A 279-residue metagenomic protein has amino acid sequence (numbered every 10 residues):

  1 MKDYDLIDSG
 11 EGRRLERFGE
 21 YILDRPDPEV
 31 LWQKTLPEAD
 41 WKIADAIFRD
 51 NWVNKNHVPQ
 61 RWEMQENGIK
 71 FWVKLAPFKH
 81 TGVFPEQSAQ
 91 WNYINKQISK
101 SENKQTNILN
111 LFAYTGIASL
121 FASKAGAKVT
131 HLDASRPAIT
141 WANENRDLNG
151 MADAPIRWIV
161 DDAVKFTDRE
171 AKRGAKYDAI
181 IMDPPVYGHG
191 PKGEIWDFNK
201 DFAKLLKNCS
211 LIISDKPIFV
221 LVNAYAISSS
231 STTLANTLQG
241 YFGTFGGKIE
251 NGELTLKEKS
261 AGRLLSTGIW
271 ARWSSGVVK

Functional and structural regions predicted by a protein language model:
K2-G19, L23-P85, N92: Non-catalytic substrate-recognition/targeting regions of SAM-dependent transferases
P85-N103: Conserved alpha-helix/loop element of class I SAM-dependent methyltransferases that forms part of the SAM/SAH-binding
K104-Y114: Conserved class I S-adenosyl-L-methionine
T115-A127: Conserved SAM-binding loop of SAM-dependent methyltransferases across substrates and taxa, primarily the Class I
K128-A134: Conserved SAM-binding motif I beta-strand of class I
S135-I181: S-adenosyl-L-methionine
A163-T244: S-adenosylmethionine
P217-K279: C-terminal catalytic and target-recognition region of SAM-dependent MTase-like enzymes, primarily methyltransferases
